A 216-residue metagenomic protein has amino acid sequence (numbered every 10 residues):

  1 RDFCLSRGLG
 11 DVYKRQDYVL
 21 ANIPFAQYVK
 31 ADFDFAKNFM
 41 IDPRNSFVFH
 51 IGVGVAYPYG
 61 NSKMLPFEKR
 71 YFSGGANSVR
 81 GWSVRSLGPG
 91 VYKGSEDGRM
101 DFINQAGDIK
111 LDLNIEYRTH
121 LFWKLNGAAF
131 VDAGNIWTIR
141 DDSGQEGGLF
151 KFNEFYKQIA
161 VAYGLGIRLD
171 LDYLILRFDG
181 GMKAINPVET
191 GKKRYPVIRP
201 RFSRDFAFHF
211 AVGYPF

Functional and structural regions predicted by a protein language model:
R1-D2: Short, exposed "boundary/linker" segments that immediately precede the start of a downstream structural module
R7, D11-T119, F130-A133, W137-F150: C-terminal outer-membrane beta-barrel translocator/porin domains of Gram-negative envelope proteins and their
K37-F39, Y117-T119, L169-L171, G180-M182 (+1 more regions): Residue-level signature of outer-membrane beta-barrel architecture
D42-F47, W123-G127, L169-F178: Repeated loop/turn-to-beta-strand initiation elements of outer-membrane beta-barrel proteins
L111, I115, V161-G166: C-terminal, well-structured subdomains that either form a transmembrane helix-short loop-helix hairpin in multi-pass
A133-K151, Y173-L174, G181-R199, Y214-F216: C-terminal beta-signal and adjacent terminal beta-strands/loops of Gram-negative outer-membrane beta-barrel proteins
S143-L165: A short alpha/beta connector and helix-capping loop motif
I167-L174, F202-F216: Outer-membrane beta-barrel "beta-signal"
